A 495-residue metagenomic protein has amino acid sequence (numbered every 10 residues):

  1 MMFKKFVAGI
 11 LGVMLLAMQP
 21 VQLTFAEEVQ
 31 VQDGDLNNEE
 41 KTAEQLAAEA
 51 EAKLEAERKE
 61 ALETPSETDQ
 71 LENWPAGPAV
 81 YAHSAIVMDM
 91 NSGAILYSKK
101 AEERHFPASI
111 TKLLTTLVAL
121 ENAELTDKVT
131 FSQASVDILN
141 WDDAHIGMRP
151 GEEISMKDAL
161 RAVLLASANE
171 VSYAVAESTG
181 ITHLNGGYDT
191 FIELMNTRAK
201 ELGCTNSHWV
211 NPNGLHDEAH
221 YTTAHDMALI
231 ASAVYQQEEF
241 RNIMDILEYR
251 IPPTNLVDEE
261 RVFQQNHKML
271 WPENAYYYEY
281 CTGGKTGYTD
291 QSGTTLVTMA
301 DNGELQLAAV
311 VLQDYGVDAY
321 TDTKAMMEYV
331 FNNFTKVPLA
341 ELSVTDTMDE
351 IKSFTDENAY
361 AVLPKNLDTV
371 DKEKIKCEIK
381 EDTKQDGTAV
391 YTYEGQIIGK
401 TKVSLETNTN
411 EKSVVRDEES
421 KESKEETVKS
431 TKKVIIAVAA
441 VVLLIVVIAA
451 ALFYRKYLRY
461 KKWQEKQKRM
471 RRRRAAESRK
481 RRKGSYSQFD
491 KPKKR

Functional and structural regions predicted by a protein language model:
M1-F3, S98, K424-S430, P492-K493: Short, Lys/Arg-rich N-terminal segment immediately upstream of the first membrane anchor
M2-F25, A439-R455: Sec-dependent N-terminal signal peptides of Gram-positive bacterial secreted proteins and lipoproteins
F3-K4, P107, M156, K433-V434: Structural motif marking the loop-to-transmembrane transition
L11, L194-M195, Q265, M326: Generic structural signal for hydrophobic residues
A17, T24-H225, L229-E238, N242: Active-site-adjacent loops and short helices of periplasmic peptidoglycan-processing enzymes
A17-M18, L125, N255, P338: Residues in and immediately flanking transmembrane alpha helices
C204-T205, A219-D226, A231-V441, A451-K466: Domain-terminus/edge residues, biased toward the C-terminal soluble/receptor-binding domains of extracytoplasmic
R459-R495: Cytoplasmic C-terminal tails of single-pass
